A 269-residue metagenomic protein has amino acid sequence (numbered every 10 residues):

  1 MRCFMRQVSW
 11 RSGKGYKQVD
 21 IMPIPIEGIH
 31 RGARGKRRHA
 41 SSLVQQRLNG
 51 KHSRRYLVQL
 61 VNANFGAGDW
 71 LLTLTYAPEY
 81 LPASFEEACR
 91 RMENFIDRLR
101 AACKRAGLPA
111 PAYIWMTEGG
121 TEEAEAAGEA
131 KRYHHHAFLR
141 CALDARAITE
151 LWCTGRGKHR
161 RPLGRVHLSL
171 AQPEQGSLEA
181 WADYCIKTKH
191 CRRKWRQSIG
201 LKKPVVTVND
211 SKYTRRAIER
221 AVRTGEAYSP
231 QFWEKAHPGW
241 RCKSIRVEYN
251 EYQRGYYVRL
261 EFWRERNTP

Functional and structural regions predicted by a protein language model:
M1-K131, C141-P269: Right-hand nucleic-acid polymerase module
